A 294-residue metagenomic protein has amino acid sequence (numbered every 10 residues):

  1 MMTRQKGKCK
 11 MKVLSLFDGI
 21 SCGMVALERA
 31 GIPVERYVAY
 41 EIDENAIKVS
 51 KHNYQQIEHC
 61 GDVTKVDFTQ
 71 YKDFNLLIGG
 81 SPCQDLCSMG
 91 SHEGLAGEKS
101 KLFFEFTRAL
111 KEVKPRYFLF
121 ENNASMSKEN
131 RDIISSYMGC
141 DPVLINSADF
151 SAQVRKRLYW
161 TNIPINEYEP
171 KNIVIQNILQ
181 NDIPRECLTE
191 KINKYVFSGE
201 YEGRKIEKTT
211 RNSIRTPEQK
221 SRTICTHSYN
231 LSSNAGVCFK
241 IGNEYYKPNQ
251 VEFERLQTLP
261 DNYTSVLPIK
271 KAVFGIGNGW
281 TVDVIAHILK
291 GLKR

Functional and structural regions predicted by a protein language model:
C9-V13: Extreme N-terminal starter segment of soluble prokaryotic enzymes
L16-S21, I276: Class I SAM-dependent methyltransferase "Motif I" SAM/SAH-binding loop
I20-V25, D283: Glycine-rich SAM-binding Motif I of class I
G23-E35, N53: A short, Lys/Arg-enriched amphipathic alpha-helix followed by its capping loop at the start of a domain
D43: Conserved SAM/SAH-binding beta-strand->alpha-helix loop
S50: Conserved SAM-binding loop
Q56-D62: Conserved SAM-binding strand-loop segment of SAM-dependent methyltransferases
V66-L76, C83-C238, G242-Y246: Class I S-adenosyl-L-methionine
